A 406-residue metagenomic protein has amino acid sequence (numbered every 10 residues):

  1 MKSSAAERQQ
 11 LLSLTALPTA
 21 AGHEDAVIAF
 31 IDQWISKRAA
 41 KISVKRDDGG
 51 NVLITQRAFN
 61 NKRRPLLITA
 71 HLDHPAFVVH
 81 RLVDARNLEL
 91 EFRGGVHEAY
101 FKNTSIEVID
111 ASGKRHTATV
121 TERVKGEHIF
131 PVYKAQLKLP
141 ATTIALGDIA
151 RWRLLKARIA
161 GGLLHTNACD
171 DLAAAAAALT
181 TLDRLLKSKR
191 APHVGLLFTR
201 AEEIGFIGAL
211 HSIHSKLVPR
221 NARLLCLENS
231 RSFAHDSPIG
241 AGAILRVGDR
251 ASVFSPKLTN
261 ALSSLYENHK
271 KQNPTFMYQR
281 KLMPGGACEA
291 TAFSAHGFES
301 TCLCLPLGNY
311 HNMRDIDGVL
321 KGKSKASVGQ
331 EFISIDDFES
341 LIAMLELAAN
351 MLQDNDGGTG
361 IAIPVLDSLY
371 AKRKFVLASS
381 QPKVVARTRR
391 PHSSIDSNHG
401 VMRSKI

Functional and structural regions predicted by a protein language model:
M1-I406: N-terminal hydrophobic/helix-forming segments and targeting peptides
